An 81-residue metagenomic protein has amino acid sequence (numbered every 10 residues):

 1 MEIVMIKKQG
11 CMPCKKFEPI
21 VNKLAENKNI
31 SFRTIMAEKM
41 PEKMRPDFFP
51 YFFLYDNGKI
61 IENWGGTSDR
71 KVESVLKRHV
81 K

Functional and structural regions predicted by a protein language model:
M1-L24: Local sequence-structure signature of Cys/Sec-based thiol-disulfide redox active-site neighborhoods
M12-P13, K39, R70-K71: Short alpha-helical
K15-E18, P46, D69: Conserved strand-to-helix beginnings and helix N-cap segments that scaffold or border functional pockets
N27-N29: Short, well-ordered coil/turn elements that cap or connect secondary structure elements
A37-K43: Structural microenvironment flanking redox-active thiols in thiol-disulfide oxidoreductases
M44-L54: Structural micro-motif
F53-K81: Non-catalytic, surface beta->alpha helical segment in thiol-disulfide oxidoreductase systems
